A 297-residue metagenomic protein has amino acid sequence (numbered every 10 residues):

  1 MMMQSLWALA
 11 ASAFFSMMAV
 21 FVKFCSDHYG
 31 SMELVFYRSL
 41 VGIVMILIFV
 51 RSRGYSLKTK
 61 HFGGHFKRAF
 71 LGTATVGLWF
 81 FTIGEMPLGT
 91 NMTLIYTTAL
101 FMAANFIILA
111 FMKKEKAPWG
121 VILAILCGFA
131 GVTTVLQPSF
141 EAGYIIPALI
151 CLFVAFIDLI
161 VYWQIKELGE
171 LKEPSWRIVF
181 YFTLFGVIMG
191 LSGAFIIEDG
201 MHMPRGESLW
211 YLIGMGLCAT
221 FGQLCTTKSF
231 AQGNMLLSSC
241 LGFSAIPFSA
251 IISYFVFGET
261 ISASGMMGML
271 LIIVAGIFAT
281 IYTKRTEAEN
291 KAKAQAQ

Functional and structural regions predicted by a protein language model:
M2-A11, G54-F80, I146-V154, A194 (+1 more regions): Loop-to-transmembrane-helix transition segments
Q4, Y29-A74, F101-N105, I157-V161 (+3 more regions): Transmembrane alpha-helices of multi-pass small-molecule transport proteins
A8-L9, K60-F70, K116-G128, P147-L152 (+2 more regions): Cytoplasmic-side transmembrane-helix entry/capping segments in multi-pass membrane proteins
V20, I46, S139-E198, P204 (+1 more regions): Transmembrane alpha-helical segments that form core, pore/gating elements of small-molecule transporters/exporters
N91-T97, K172-F185, Q223-F255: Helix-helix packing/entry segments at the starts of transmembrane helices
T98-I122, P247-M266: C-terminal transmembrane-helix exit sites in multi-pass transporters
A117-Q137, S264-T283: Hydrophobic transmembrane alpha-helices of multi-pass small-molecule transport proteins
L241-Q297: C-terminal-most transmembrane helix of multi-pass membrane proteins
